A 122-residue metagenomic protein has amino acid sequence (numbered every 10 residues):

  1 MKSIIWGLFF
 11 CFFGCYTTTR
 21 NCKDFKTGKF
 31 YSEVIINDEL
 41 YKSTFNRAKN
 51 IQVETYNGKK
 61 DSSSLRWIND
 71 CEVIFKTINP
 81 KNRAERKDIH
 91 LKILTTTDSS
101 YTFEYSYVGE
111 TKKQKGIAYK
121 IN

Functional and structural regions predicted by a protein language model:
M1-F25: Bacterial Sec-dependent N-terminal signal peptides
C22-D38: Tryptophan-anchored aromatic micro-motifs
Y31, I51-V53, E72-I74, T102: General beta-strand recognition
D38, G58, A84, G109-T111: Glycine-centered tight beta-turn/hairpin loop motif at sheet-sheet or coil-to-beta transitions
L40-I68: N-terminal glycine/threonine-rich, aromatic-flanked beta-hairpin/loop signature
S43-F45, S62-R66, D88-T95, G116-K120: Hydrophobic/aromatic beta-strand elements that line small-molecule binding cavities or substrate pockets in beta-rich
E54, T102-Q114: Short, exposed beta-strand-loop hairpins at the edges of beta-sheets in extracellular/periplasmic proteins
F75-D98: An anionic, turn-rich surface loop/hairpin at beta-sheet edges that serves as a generic interaction/coordination patch
